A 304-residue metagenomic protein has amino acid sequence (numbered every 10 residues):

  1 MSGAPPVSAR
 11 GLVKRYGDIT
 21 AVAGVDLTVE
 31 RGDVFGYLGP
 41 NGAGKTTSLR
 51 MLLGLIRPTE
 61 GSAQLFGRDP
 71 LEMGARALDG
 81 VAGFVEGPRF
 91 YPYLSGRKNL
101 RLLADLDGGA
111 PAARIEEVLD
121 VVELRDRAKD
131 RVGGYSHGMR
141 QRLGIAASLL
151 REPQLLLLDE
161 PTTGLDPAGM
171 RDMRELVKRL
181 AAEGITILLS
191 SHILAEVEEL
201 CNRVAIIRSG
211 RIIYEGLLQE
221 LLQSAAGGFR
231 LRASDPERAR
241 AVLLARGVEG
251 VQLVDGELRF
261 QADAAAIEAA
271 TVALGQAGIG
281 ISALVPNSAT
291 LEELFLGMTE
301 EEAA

Functional and structural regions predicted by a protein language model:
M1-P5, E302-A304: Short, low-complexity, intrinsically disordered N-terminal peptides in bacterial proteins
A4-A9, K14-R208, Y214: ABC transporter nucleotide-binding domains
L100-R101, E116-L119, R171, L222 (+3 more regions): Generic structural signal for individual residues within well-ordered alpha-helical segments across diverse proteins
L106, E301-E302: Phosphate/oxyanion-binding loops and surfaces in catalytic or ligand/nucleic-acid-binding neighborhoods
D172-Q261: ABC transporter nucleotide-binding domain
A226-M298, A304: Short, charged/small-residue-rich alpha-helical element at the C-terminal edge of ABC transporter nucleotide-binding
